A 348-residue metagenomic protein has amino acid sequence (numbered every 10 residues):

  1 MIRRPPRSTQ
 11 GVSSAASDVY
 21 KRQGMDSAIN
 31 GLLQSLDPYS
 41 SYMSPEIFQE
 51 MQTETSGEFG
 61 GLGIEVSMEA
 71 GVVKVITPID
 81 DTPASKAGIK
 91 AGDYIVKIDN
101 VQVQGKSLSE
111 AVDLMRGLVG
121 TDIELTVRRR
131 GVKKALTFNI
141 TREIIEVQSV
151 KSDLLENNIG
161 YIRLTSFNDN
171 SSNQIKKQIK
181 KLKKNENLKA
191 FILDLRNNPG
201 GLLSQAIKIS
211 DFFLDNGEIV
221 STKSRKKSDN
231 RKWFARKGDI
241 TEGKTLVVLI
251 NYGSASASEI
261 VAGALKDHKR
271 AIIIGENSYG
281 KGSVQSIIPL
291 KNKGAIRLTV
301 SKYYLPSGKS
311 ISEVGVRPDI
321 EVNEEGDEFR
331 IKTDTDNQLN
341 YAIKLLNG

Functional and structural regions predicted by a protein language model:
M1-A16, Y20-Q23: Single conserved hydrophobic/aromatic residue that forms the stacking wall/gate of nucleotide- or nucleobase-binding
S17, K21, K74-T77, T82-A91 (+1 more regions): Cleft-lining beta-strand/loop regions that shape enzyme active-site pockets
S17-K74, D122-E124, R128-N139, V147-V150: Extended, small/polar residue-biased N-terminal targeting/export presequences and adjacent propeptide/linker tracts
E54-S56, R116, I311: Short Gly/Pro-enriched turn/cap motifs at secondary-structure boundaries
Q285-P289, I296-E325: Conserved P-loop NTPase
S310-G348: Conserved functional hotspot residues or short segments at active or partner-binding sites across diverse domains
